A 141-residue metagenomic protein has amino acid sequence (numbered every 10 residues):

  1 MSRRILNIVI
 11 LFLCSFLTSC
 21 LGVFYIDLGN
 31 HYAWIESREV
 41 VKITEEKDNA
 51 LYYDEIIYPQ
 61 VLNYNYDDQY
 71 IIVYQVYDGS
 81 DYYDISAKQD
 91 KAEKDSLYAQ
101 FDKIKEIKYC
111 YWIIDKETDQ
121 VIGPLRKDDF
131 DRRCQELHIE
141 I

Functional and structural regions predicted by a protein language model:
M1-C20: Sec-dependent bacterial lipoprotein signal peptides
I8-L13, Y64, S86-K88, I107 (+1 more regions): Compositionally biased, intrinsically disordered low-complexity segments
T18-Y70, Y74-V76, Y82-K88: N-terminal export/targeting and maturation segments
G79-A92, I107-W112: Structural motif
A92-E93, I141: Short, surface-exposed, polar/charged, turn-prone segments marking secondary-structure boundaries
A99-I104: Short consensus segments that form the blades of beta-propeller domains, in both extracellular/periplasmic
K105-I141: C-terminal partner/receptor-binding element of secreted or periplasmic proteins
